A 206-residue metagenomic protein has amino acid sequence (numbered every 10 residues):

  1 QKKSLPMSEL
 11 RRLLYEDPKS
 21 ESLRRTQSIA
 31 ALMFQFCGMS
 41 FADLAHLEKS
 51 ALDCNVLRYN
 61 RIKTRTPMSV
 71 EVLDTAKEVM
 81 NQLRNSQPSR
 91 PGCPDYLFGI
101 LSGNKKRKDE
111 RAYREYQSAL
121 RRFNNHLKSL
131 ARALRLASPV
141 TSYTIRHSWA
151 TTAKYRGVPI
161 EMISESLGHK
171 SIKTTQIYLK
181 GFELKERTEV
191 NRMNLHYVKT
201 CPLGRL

Functional and structural regions predicted by a protein language model:
Q1-F41, A45: Basic, Lys/Arg- and aromatic-enriched nucleic-acid-binding interface segment
R11, F34, A42, D74-E78 (+6 more regions): Feature representing long, continuous alpha-helical segments
Y15, K19-E21, E115, N124-E165: Short, basic (Lys/Arg/His-rich) helix/loop patches that form interaction surfaces in the mid-to-C-terminal regions
P18-S20, R58-E71, E110-A119, S138-T144: Short, contiguous acidic/charged loop-to-helix segments that flank catalytic cores in large enzymes
H46-Q82: Conserved tyrosine-mediated DNA breakage-rejoining catalytic core shared by Y-recombinases
S50-V56, L136-S138, V158-L179, P202-L206: Short, polar N-cap/turn motifs at the start of nucleic acid-interacting alpha helices
R61-R65, G103-K105, L167-R192: Catalytic-site neighborhood detector that most strongly recognizes the C-terminal catalytic loop/helix of tyrosine
N85-R90, I100-R107, N194-L206: C-terminal secondary-structure termini that scaffold catalytic or DNA-interacting sites
